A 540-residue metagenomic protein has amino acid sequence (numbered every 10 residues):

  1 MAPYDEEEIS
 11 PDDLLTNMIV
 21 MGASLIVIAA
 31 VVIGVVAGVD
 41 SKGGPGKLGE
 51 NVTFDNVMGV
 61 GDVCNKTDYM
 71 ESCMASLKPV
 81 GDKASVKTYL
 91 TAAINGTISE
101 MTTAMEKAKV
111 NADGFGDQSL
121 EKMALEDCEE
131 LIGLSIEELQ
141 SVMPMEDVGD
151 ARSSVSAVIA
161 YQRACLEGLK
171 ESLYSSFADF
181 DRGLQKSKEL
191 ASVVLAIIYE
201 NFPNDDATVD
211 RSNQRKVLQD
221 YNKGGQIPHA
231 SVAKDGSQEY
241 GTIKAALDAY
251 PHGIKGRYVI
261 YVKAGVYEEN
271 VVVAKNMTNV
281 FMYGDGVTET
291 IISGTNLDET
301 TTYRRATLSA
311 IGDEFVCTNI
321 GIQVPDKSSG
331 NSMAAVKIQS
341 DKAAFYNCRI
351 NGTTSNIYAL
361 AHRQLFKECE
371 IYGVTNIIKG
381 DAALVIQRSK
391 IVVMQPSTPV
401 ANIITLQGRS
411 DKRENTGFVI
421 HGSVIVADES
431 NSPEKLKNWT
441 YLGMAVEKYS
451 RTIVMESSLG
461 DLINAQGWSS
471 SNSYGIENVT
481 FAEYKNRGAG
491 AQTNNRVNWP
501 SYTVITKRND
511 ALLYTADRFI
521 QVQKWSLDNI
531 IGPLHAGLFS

Functional and structural regions predicted by a protein language model:
A2-P3, I9, D13-M21, L48-E50 (+3 more regions): Sequence-level preference for short, compositionally simple segments enriched in small aliphatic or small polar residues
P3-Y4, D12-V80: Terminal alpha-helical segments
L15-N17, I136, Q140-K188, S192: Amphipathic alpha-helical hairpins/coiled-coils and adjacent low-complexity
V63-T67, M74-L77, K83-V155, I159-Q162: Extended, amphipathic alpha-helical segments that serve as helical scaffolds
M74, D147-L169, L365, Y449-I463: Hydrophobic/aromatic-rich, well-ordered segments within soluble, folded domains that form packed cores
T103-K107, V142, Y161-S172, E429-N431 (+1 more regions): Extended, well-ordered alpha-helical segments in internal regulatory regions
M105-A112, M143-E146, L166-L173, I198 (+1 more regions): Long, hydrophobic, amphipathic alpha-helical segments used as structural scaffolds
